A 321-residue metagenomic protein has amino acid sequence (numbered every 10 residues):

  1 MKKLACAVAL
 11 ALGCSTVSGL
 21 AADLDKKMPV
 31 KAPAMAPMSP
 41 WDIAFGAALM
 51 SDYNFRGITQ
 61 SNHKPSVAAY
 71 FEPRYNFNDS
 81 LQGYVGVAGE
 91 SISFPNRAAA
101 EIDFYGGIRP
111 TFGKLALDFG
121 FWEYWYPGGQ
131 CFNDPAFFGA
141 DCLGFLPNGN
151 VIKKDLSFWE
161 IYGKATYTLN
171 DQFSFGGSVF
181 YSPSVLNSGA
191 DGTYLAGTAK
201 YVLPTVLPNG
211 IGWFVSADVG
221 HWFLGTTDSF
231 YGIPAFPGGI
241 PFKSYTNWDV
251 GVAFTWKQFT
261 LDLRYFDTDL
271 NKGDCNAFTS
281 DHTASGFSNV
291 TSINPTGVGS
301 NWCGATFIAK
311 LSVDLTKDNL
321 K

Functional and structural regions predicted by a protein language model:
M1-P40, T316-K321: Cleavable N-terminal export/targeting peptides
V30-D42, N76-G83, N96, T111-A116 (+4 more regions): Short loop/turn motifs that connect adjacent beta-strands in outer-membrane beta-barrel proteins
W41, H63-V67, A98-I102, D155-I161 (+3 more regions): Residues that define the transmembrane beta-barrel architecture of outer-membrane proteins
F45-A47, F71, V85-V87, G106 (+7 more regions): Membrane-embedded beta-strand positions of outer-membrane beta-barrel proteins
L49-F55, V87-S93, P110-F112, F121-P127 (+7 more regions): Transmembrane beta-strands of outer-membrane beta-barrel pores
Q60, G89, P95-G192, A284 (+1 more regions): Outer-membrane pore/translocation modules
G139-C142, N150-I240, T268, V313-K321: Detector for outer-membrane/organellar transmembrane beta-barrel domains, recognizing the amphipathic beta-strand
G299-K321: Outer-membrane beta-barrel "beta-signal"
